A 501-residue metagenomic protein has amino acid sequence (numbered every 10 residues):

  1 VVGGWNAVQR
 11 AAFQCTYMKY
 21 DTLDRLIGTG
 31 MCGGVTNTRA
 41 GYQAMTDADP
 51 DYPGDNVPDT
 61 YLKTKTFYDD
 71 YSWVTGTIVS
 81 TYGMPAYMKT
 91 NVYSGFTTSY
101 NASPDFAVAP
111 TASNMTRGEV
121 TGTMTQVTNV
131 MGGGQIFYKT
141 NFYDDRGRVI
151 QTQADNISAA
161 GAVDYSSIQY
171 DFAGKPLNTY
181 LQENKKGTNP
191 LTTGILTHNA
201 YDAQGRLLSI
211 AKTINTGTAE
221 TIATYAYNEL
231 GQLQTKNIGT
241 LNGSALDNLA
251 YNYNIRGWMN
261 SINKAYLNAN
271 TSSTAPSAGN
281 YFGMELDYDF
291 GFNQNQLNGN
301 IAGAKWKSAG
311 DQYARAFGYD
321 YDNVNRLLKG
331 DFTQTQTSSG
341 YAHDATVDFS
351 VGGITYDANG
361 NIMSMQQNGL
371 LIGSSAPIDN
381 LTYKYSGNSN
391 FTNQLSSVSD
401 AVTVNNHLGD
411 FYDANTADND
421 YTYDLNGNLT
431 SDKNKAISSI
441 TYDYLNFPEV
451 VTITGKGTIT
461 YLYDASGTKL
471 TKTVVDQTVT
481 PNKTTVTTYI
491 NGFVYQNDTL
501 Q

Functional and structural regions predicted by a protein language model:
V1-R10, G28-G34, G122-M131, N141 (+16 more regions): Beta-turn initiation residues at beta-strand->coil junctions
N6, D21, M115, D144 (+11 more regions): Short, acidic, Ser/Thr-enriched surface-loop or helix-capping motifs
R10-F13, K19, G33, Q43-T46 (+10 more regions): Primarily recognizes Gram-negative and organellar outer-membrane beta-barrels
A11-M18, Y61-Y68, A109-P110, Q135-N141 (+20 more regions): A structural detector for short beta-strand units
K19-T77, W258-N263, S364-S389, T441-Q501: Short secondary-structure transition motifs
P58-D155, G279-Y313, S386-K435, K483-Q501: Short, ordered secondary-structure scaffold segments
L246-L249, G257-A275: Interface amphipathic segments
